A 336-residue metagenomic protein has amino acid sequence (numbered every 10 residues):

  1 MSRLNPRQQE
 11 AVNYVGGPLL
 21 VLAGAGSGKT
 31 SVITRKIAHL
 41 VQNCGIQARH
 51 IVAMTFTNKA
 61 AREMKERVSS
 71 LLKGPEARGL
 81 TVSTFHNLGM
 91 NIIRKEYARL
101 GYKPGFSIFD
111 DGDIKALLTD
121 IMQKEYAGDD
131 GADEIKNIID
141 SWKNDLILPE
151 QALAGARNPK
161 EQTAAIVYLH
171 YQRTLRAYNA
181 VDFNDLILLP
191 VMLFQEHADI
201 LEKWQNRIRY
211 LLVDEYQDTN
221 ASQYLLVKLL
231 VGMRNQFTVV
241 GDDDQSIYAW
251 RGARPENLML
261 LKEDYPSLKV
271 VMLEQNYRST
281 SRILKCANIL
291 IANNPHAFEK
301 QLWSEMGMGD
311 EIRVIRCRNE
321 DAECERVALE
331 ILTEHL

Functional and structural regions predicted by a protein language model:
M1, A221-E325, L329: Conserved RecA-like helicase ATPase core segment that couples NTP binding/hydrolysis to strand translocation
M1-G16, S222: N-terminal pre-P-loop "Q-motif" helix
A11, L40, L88-G89, I200 (+2 more regions): Catalytic P-loop NTPase motifs of RecA-like helicase/translocase cores
G16-G17, S27, A38-Y210, N235 (+4 more regions): A basic/glycine-biased coupling hinge at the interface between accessory DNA-binding modules
G17-R35, W250: Walker A/P-loop
V21, A53-M54, V239, M272: Structural beta-sheet core signal
R207, E215-D218, D242: Walker B catalytic acidic pair
